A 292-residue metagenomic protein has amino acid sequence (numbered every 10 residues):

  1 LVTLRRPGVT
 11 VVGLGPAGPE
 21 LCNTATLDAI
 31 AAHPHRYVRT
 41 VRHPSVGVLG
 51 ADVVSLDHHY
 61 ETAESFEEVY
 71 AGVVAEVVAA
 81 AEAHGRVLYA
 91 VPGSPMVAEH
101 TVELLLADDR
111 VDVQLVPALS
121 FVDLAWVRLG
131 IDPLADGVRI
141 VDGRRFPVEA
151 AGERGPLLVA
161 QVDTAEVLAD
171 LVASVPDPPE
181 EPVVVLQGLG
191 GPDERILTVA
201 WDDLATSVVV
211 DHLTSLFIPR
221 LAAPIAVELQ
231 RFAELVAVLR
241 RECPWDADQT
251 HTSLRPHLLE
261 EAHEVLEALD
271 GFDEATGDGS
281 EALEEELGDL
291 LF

Functional and structural regions predicted by a protein language model:
L1-V116: Class I S-adenosyl-L-methionine
R6-V11, E82-V87, V148-Q230: A contiguous loop/helix-start segment that scaffolds small-molecule binding in enzyme catalytic cores
H43-S45, E61, S120-L124, P147-V148 (+2 more regions): Short gly/pro/ser/thr-enriched loop/turn and capping motifs at secondary-structure boundaries
A75-A80, G130-F146, D202-H212: A polyampholytic, Gly/Pro-enriched intrinsically disordered region
L106-R128, D132-G143: Short, acidic/small-residue loops that bind anionic groups at enzyme active sites
Q230-V236: AMP-binding/adenylate-forming domain of the ANL superfamily
V236-D273: Active-site flanking loop/helix segments enriched in acidic
L258-L269, G279-F292: An amphipathic alpha-helical micro-motif enriched in hydrophobic residues with embedded/adjacent acidic residues
